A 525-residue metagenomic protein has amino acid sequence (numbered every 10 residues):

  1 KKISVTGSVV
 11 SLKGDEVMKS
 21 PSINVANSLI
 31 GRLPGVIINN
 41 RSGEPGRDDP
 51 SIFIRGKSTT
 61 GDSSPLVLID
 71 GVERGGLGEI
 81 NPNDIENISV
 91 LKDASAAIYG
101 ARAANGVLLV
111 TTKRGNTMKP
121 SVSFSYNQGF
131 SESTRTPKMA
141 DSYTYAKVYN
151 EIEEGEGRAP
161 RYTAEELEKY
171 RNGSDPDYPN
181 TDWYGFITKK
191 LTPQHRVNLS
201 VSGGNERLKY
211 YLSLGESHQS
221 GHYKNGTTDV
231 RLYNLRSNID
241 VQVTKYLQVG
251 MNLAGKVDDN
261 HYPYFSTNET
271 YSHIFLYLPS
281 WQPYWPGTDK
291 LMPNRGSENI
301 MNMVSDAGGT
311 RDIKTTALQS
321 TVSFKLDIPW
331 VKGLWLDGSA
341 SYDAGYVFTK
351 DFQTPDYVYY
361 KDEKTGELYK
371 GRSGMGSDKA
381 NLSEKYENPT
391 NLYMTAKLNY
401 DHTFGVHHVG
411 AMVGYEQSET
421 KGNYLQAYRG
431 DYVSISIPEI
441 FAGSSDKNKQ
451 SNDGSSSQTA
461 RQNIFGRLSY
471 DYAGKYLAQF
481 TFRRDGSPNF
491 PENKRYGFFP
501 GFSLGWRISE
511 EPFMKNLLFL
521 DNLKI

Functional and structural regions predicted by a protein language model:
K1-R236, V243, Q248-G250: Short, small/polar-rich motifs associated with maturation and membrane association, primarily at protein termini
S22, T117, Q194, N205-E206 (+6 more regions): Outer-membrane beta-barrel channels and translocator barrels
L91-D93, P179-G185, Q219-H222, N299-G309 (+4 more regions): Extracytoplasmic loops and strand-loop junctions of Gram-negative outer membrane beta-barrel proteins
V122-F130, L214-E216, M251-V257, G338-A344 (+4 more regions): Transmembrane beta-barrel strands of outer-membrane/channel proteins
S133-R135, D175-G215, Q219-G226, N234-I300 (+4 more regions): Flexible loop and strand-edge segments within Gram-negative outer membrane beta-barrel domains
T136-M139, Y223-D229, P263-N268, T349-P355 (+2 more regions): Outer-membrane beta-barrel translocator domains and adjoining extracellular loop/strand segments of Gram-negative
T144-P179, E269-N299, P355-D378, K421-N452: Surface-exposed loop/turn segments flanking beta-strands in extracellular/periplasmic regions
K189-E206, G215, A254, M301-D351 (+5 more regions): Outer-membrane beta-barrel transmembrane strands
